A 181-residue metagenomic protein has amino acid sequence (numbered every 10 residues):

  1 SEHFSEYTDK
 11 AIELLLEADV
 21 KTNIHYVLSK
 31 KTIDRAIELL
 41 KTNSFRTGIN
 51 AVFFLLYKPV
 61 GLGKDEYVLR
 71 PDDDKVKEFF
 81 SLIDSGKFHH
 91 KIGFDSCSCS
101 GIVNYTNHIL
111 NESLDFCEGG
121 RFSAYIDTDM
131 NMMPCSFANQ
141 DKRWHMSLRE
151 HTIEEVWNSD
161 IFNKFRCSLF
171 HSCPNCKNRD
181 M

Functional and structural regions predicted by a protein language model:
S1-M133, F137-M146: Radical SAM enzyme [4Fe-4S]-AdoMet core and its adjacent flexible, acidic and glycine-rich loops/tails across
N131-M181: Flexible mid-to-C-terminal extensions adjoining Fe-S/redox cofactors in radical SAM and related proteins
